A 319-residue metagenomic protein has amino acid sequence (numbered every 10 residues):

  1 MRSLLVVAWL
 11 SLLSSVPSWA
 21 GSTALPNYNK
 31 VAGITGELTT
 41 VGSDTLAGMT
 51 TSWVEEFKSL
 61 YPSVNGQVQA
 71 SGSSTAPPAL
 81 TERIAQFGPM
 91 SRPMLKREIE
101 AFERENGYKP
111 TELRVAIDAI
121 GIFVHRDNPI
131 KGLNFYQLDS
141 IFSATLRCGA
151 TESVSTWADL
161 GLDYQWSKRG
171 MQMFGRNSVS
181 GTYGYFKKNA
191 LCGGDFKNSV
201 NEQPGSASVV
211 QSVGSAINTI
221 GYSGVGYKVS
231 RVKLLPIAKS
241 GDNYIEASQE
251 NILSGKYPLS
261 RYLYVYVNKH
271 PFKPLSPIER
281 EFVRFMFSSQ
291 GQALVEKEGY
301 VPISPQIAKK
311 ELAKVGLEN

Functional and structural regions predicted by a protein language model:
R2-S3, K30: Generic short amphipathic/hydrophobic targeting helices enriched at N-termini, encompassing Sec-type signal peptides
S3-S15: Bacterial N-terminal signal peptides
A20-N319: Flexible loop/hinge segments at secondary-structure junctions
